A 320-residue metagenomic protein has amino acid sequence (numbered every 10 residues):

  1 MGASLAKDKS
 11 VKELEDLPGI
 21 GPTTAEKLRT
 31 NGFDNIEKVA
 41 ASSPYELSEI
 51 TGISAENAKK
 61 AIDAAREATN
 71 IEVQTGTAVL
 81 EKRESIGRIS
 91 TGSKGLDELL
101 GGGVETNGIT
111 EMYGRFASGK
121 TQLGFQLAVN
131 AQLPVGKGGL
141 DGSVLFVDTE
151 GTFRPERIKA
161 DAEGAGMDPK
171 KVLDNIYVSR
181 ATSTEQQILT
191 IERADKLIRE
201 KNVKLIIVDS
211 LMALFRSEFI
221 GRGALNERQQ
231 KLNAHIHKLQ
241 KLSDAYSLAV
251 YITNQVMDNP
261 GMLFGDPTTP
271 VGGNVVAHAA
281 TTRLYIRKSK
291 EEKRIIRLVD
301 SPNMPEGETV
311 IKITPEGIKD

Functional and structural regions predicted by a protein language model:
M1-D16: Long, low-complexity intrinsically disordered regulatory regions enriched in P/S/T/G and acidic residues that serve as
L14-L17, L28-I50: A short amphipathic alpha-helix within small helical-bundle interaction modules
K27, A64, A68-K171: The Walker A/P-loop phosphate-binding site
S90-S93, D97, T106, T121-Q122 (+6 more regions): Amphipathic alpha-helical transducer elements in NTP-driven molecular machines
G102-E105, P134-L140, M167-V172, K196-K201 (+2 more regions): Conserved catalytic network of the ASCE P-loop NTPase/AAA+ motor domain
G139-A224: Conserved inter-motif catalytic segment of the P-loop NTP-binding fold
Q229-D320: Phosphate-binding/switch region of NTP-binding enzymes
